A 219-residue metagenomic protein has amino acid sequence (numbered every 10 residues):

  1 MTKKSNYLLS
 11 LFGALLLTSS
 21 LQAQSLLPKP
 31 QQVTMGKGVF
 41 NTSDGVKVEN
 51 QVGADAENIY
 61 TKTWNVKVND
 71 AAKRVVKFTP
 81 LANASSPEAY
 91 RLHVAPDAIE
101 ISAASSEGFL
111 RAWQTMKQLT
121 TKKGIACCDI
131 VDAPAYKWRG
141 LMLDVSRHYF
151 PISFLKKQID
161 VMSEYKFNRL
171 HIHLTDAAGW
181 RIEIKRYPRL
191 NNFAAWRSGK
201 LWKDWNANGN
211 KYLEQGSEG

Functional and structural regions predicted by a protein language model:
M1-S5: N-terminal secretory signal peptides that target proteins for export/translocation
N6, S10-A14, Q22-R139: Acidic, contiguous N-terminal accessory segments
S20-Q22, H171: Intrinsically disordered, low-complexity regions enriched for glutamine and histidine
S85-G219: Feature activates predominantly on carbohydrate-active enzymes
